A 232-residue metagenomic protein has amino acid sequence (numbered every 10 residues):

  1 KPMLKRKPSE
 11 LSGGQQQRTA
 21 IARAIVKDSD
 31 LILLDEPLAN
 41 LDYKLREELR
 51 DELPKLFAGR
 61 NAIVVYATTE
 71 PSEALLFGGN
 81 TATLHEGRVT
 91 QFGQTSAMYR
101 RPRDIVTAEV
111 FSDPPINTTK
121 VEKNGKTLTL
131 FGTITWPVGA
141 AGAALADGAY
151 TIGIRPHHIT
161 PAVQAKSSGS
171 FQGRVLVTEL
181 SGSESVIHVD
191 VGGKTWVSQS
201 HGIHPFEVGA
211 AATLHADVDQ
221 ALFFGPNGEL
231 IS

Functional and structural regions predicted by a protein language model:
K1-V106: ABC ATPase nucleotide-binding domains
G13-G14, A39, G87, G93 (+7 more regions): Glycine-centered flexibility sites
A22, G78, S112, G153 (+1 more regions): Glycine-centered small-residue hotspots that permit tight backbone geometry or close packing
F57, F111, T119-K123, I159 (+1 more regions): Alpha-helix C-terminal capping segments
S96, I105-E109, G148, H157: Internal, well-ordered alpha-helical scaffold/interface segments that support domain packing or protein-protein contacts
R100-N124, G153, D217: C-terminal boundary and immediately downstream tail of ABC-type ATPase nucleotide-binding domains
I116, K126-S232: Non-catalytic connector elements of ABC transporters
